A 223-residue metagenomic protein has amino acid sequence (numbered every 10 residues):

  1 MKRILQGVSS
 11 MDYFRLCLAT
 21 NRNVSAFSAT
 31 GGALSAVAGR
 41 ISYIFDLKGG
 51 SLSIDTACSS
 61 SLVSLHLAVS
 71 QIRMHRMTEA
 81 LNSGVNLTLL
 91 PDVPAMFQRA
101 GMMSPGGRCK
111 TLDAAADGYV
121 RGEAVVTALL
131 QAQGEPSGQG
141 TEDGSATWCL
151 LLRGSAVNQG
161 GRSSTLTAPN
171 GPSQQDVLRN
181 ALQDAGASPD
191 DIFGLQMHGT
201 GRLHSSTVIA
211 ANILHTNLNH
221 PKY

Functional and structural regions predicted by a protein language model:
M1-Y223: Condensing-enzyme catalytic core of the thiolase-fold
